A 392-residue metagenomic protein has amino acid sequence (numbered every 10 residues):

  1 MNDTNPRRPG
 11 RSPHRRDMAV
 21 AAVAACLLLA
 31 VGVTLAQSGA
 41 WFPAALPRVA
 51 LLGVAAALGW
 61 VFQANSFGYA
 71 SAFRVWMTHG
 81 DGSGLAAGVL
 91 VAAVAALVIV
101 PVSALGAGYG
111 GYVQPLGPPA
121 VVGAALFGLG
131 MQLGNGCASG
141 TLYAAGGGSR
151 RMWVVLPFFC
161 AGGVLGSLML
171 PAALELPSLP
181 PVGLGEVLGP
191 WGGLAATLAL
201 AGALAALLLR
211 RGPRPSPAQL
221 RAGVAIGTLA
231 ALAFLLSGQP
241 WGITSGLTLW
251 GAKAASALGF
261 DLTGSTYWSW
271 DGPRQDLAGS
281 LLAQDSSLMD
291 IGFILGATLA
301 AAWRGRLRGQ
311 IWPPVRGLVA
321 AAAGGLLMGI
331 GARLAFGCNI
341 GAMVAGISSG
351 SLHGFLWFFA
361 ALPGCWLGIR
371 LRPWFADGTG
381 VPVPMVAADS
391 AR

Functional and structural regions predicted by a protein language model:
N2-R392: Membrane-interfacial helix-loop segments of redox and metal-homeostasis proteins, especially TM-loop-TM junctions
